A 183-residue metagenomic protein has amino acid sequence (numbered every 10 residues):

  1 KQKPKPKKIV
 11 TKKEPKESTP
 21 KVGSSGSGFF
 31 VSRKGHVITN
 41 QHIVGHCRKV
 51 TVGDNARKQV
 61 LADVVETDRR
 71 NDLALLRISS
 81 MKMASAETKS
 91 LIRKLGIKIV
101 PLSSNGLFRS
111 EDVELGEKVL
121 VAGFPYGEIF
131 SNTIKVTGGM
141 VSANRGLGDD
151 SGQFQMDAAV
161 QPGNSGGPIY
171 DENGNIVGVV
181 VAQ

Functional and structural regions predicted by a protein language model:
K1-G23: Pro/Ala/Gly-rich low-complexity, hydrophilic intrinsically disordered segments
P15-K34, N40, C47, K58-V64 (+1 more regions): A conserved glycine-rich beta-strand in the N-terminal activation segment of trypsin-fold
V22-G23, F30-V31, G45, T67-R70 (+3 more regions): Extracellular/periplasmic catalytic domains that process cell-envelope and extracellular macromolecules
G28, G35-T39, A62, L76 (+5 more regions): Terminal peptide-recognition signature
S32, D54, Q59, V136 (+1 more regions): Short, acidic, Ser/Thr-enriched surface-loop or helix-capping motifs
R33-H36, H42-V44, R48-K49, N55-K58 (+6 more regions): Solvent-exposed coil/turn segments that connect beta secondary-structure elements in extracytoplasmic/periplasmic
I43, A86-E87, V100-G152, V160-N164 (+1 more regions): Flexible, gly/ser-rich surface segments that form the specificity/activation loops bordering the active-site cleft
V50-I97, L102-E111: Conserved catalytic-core segment of clan PA serine endopeptidases
